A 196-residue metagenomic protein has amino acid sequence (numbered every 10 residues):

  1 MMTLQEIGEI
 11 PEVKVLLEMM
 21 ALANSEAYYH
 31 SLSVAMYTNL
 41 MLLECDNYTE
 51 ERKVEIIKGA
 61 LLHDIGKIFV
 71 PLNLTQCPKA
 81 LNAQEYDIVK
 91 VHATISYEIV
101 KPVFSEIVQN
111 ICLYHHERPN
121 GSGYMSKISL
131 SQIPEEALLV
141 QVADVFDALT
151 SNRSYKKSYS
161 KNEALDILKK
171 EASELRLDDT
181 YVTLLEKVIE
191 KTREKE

Functional and structural regions predicted by a protein language model:
M1-D87, E190: Acidic/His-rich, divalent-metal-binding segments that scaffold phosphate/diphosphate chemistry
M1-M19, L32, M36, T150 (+1 more regions): Terminal helices and disordered tails flanking the catalytic cores of nucleotide-processing hydrolases
V34, E55-P71, C77, L81-Y181: Alpha-helical scaffolding flanking metal-ion-dependent phosphate/phosphodiester catalytic sites
